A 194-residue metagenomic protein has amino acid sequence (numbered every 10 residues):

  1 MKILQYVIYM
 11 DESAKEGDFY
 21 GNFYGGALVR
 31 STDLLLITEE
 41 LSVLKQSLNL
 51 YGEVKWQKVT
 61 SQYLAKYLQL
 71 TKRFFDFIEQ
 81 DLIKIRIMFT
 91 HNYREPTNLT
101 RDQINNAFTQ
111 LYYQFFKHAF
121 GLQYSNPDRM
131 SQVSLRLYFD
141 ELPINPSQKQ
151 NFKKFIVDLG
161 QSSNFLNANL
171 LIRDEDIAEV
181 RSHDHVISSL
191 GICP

Functional and structural regions predicted by a protein language model:
M1-P194: Phosphate-ester processing/binding pockets and catalytic centers
